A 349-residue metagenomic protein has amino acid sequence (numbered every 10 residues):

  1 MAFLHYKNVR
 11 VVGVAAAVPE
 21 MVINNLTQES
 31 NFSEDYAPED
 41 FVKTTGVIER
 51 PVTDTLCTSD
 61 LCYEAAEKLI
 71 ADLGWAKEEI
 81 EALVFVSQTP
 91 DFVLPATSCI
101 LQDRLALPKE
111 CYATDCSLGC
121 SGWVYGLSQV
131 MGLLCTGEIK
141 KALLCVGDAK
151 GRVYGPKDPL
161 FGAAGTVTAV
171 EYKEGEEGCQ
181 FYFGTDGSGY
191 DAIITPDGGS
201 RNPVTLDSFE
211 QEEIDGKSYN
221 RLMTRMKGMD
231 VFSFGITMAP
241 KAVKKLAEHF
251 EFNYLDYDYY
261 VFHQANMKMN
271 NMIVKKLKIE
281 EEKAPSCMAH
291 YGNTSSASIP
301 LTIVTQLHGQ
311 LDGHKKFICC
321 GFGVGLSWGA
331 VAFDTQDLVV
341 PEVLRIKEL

Functional and structural regions predicted by a protein language model:
M1-T55, P159-S233, T237, K241 (+1 more regions): Condensing-enzyme catalytic core mediating Claisen C-C bond formation in acyl metabolism
V11, L56-C120, V124, L246-N270: Conserved beta-ketoacyl condensing-enzyme motif
V12-A15, V86, S117, A142-D148 (+3 more regions): Short beta-strand segments
F32-D40, V93-A106, C145-V146, F209-G216 (+1 more regions): Acidic-glycine-rich active-site phosphate/pyrophosphate-binding loop
A37-D40, T58-L73, F234-H249, L301-Q306: Short, well-ordered amphipathic alpha-helical segments that serve as non-catalytic structural scaffolds within diverse
Y63, T89-P90, D103, P108-E110 (+5 more regions): Claisen-condensing/thiolase-fold acyl-transfer catalytic domains that form or cleave C-C bonds in fatty acid
G137-T166: Flexible, glycine-rich active-site loops centered on histidine and acidic residues that chelate a metal or position
